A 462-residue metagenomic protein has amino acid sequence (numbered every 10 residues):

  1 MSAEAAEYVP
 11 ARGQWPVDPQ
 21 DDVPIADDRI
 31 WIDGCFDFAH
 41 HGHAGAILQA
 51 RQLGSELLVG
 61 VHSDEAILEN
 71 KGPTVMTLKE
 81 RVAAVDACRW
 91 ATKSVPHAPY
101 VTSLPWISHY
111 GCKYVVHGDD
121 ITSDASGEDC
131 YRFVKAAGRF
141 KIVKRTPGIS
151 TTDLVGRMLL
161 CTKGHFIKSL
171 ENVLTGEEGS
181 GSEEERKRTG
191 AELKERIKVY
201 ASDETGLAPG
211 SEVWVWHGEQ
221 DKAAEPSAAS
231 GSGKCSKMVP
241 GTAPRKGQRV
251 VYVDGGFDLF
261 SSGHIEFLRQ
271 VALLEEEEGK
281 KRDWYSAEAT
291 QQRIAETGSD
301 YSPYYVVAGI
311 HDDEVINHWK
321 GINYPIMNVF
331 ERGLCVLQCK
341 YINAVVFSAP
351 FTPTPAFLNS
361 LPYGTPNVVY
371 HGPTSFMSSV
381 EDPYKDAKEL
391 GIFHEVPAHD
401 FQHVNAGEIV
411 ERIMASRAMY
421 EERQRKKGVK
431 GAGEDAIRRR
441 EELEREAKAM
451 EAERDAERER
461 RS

Functional and structural regions predicted by a protein language model:
M1-S462: Nucleotidyltransferase catalytic core that binds NTPs
